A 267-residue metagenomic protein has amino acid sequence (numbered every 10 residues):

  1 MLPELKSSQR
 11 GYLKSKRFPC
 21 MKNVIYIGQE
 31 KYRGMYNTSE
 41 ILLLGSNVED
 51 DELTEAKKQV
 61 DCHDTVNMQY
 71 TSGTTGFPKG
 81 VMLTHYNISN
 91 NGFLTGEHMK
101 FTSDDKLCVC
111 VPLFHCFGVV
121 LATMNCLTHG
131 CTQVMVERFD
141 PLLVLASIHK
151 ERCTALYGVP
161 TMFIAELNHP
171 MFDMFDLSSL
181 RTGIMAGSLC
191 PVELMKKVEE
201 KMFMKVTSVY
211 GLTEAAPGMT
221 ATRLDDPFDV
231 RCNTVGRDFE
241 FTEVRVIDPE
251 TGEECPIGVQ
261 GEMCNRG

Functional and structural regions predicted by a protein language model:
M1, S7-S8, G80-M82, V109 (+2 more regions): Short beta-strand->loop structural element characteristic of the AMP-binding/adenylate-forming
M1-M21: Short mixed-charge
R17-M21, Y26, Y32, Y36 (+3 more regions): Conserved pre-ATP/AMP-binding loop-to-beta segment of ANL
L43, K150-G158, L167-V230, E243 (+1 more regions): Gly/Ser/Thr-rich phosphate-binding loop
T65, T71-T74, L107, L113 (+6 more regions): Conserved S/T- and glycine-rich ATP-binding loop of Class I adenylate-forming
S89-K106, F114-A155, F163-A165, H169-M171: Conserved AMP-binding/adenylation subdomain of ANL enzymes
R245-N265: Conserved beta-loop-beta connector loops within the AMP-binding
